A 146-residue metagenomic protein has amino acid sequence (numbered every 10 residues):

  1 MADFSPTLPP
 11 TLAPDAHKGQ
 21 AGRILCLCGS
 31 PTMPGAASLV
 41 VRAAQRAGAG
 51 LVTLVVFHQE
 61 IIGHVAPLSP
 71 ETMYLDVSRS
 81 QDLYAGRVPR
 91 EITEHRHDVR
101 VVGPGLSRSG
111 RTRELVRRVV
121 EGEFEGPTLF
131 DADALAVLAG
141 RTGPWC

Functional and structural regions predicted by a protein language model:
M1-C146: Small-residue (G/A/S/T)-rich helix-start motifs and N-terminal tracts that mark the onset
